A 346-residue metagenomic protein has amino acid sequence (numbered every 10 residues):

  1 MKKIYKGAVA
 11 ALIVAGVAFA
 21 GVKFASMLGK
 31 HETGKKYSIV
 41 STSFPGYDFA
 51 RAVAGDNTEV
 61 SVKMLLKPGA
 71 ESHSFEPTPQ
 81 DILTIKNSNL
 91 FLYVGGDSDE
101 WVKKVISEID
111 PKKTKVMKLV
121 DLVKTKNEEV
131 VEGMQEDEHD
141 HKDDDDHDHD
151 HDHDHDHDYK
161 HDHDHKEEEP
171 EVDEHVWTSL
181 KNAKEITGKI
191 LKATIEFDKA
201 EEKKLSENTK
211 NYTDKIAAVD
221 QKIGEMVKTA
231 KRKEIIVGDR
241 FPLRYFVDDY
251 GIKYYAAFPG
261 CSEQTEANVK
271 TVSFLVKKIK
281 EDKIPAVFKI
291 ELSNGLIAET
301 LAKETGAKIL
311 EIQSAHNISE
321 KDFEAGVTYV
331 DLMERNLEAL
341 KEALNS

Functional and structural regions predicted by a protein language model:
K2-S346: Extracytoplasmic metal-acquisition and chelation regions
